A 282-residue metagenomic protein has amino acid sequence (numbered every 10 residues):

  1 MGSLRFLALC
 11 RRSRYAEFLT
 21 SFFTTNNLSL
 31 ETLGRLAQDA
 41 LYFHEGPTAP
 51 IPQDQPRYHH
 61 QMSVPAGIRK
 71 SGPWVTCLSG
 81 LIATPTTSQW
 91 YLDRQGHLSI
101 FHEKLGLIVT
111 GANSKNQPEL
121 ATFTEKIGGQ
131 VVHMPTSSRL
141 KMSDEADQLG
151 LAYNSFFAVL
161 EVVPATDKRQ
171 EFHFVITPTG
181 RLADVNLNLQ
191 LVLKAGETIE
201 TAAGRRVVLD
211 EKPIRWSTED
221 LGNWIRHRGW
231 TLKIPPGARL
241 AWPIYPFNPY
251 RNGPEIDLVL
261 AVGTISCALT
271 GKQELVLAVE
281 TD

Functional and structural regions predicted by a protein language model:
M1-R239: Extended polysaccharide-engagement surfaces of secreted carbohydrate-active enzymes
G222-D282: Beta-strand-rich recognition/accessory modules
